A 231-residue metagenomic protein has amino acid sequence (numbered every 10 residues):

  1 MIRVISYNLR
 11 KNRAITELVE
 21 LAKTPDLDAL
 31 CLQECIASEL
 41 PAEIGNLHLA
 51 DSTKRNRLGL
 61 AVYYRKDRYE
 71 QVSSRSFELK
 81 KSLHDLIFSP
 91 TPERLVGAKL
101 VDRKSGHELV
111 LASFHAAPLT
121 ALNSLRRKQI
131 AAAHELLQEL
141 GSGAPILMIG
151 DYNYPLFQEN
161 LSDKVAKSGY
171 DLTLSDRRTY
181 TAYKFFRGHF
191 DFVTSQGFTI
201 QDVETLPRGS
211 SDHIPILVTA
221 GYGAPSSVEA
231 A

Functional and structural regions predicted by a protein language model:
M1-S6, P225-S227: Membrane-interface helix-coil boundary segments and nearby low-complexity, Ser/Pro-rich regulatory regions
V4-L9, L18-P41, Y63, A98 (+5 more regions): Active-site beta-strand/loop signature of hydrolases that rely on acidic residues for catalysis
V4-N12, K81-S89, T120-L122: Acidic/histidine-rich helix-loop elements that form or flank divalent-metal/phosphate-binding sites at the catalytic
N12-T16, R57, R187: Structural motif corresponding to alpha-helix initiation and N-cap regions
I15-T16, E39-E43, L47, N123 (+3 more regions): Short glycine-/acidic-enriched loop or helix-start segments at secondary-structure transitions that form or flank
A29-V110, F114, T199, T205-R208: Structured beta-strand-rich core segments of catalytic domains in phosphoester-bond hydrolases
S73-S74, Q138-A144, Y152-A231: Metal-dependent phosphoester-hydrolase catalytic domains
R126-H134: Charged helix-capping and loop-helix junction motifs
